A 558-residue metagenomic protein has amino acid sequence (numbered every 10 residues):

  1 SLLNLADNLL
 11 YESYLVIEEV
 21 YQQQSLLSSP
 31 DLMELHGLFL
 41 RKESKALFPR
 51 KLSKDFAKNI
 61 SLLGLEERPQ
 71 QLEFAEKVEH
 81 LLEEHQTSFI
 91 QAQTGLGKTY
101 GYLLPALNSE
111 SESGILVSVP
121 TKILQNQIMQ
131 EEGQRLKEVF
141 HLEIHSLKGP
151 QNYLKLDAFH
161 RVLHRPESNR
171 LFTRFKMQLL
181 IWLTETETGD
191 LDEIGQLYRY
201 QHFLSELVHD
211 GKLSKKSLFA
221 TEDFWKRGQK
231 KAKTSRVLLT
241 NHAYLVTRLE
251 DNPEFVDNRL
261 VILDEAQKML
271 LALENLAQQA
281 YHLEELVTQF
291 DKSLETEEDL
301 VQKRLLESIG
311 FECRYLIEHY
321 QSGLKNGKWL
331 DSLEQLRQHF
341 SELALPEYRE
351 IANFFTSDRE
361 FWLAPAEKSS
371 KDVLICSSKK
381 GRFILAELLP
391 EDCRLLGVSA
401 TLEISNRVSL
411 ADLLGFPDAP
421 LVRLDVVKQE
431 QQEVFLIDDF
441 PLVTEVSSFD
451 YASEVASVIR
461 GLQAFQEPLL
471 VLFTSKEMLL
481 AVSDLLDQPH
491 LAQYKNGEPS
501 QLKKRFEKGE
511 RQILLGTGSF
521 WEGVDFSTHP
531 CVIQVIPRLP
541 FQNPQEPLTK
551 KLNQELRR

Functional and structural regions predicted by a protein language model:
L26, R50-A57, S113-I115, V119-R236 (+3 more regions): A substrate-engagement module of RecA-like helicase motors
A46-I90: Conserved pre-motif I regulatory segment
E83-L104: Walker A/P-loop
N108, I123-N126, Q130, S217-V237 (+4 more regions): Signature of the SF2 helicase/ATPase Hel1-core->accessory helical subdomain module
L213-R236, V246, D251-N252, L336-D450 (+2 more regions): A contiguous, basic/glycine-rich beta-loop/short-helix subdomain that forms a polymer-engagement track
D439-T474: Conserved interdomain hinge at the start of the Helicase C-terminal
F440-S447, N496-R558: Conserved RecA-like P-loop NTPase helicase motor core
L470-G497: Conserved helicase motor "Helicase C" RecA-like lobe of SF1/SF2 P-loop NTPases
